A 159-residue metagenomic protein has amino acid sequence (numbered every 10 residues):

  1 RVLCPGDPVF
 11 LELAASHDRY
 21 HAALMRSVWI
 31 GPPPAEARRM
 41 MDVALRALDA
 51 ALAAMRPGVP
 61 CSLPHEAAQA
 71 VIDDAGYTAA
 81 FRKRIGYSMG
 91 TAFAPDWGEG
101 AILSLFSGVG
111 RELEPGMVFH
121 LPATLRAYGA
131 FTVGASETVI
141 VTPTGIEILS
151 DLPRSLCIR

Functional and structural regions predicted by a protein language model:
R1-R159: Active-site neighborhoods and metal-handling regions in enzymes and metal-associated proteins
